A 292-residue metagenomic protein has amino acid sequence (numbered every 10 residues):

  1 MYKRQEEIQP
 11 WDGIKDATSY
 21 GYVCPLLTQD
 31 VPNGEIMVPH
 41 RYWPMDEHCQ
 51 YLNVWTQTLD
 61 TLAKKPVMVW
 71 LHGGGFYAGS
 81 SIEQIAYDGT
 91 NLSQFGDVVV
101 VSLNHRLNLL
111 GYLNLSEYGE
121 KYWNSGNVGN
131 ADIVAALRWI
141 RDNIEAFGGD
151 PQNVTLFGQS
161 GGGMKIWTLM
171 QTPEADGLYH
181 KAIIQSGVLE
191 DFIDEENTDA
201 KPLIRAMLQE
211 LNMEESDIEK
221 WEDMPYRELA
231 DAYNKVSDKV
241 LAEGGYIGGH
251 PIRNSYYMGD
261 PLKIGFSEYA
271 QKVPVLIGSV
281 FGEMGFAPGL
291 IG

Functional and structural regions predicted by a protein language model:
K3-N130, P151: Non-catalytic accessory segments of hydrolases
E47-Q50, Y122-A146, E196-A206: Alpha/beta-hydrolase active-site loop
L59, G74-Y77, R106-L109, G163 (+2 more regions): Solvent-exposed loop/turn segments at secondary-structure junctions within structured extracellular/periplasmic domains
P66, I140, F147-S160: Alpha/beta-hydrolase fold nucleophile elbow
G89-S93, M170-Q171, G265-F266: Mature extracellular/periplasmic domains of secretome proteins
D142, D176, Q185-G292: Substrate-access "cap/lid" subdomains that shape and gate the entrance to catalytic or ligand-binding pockets
L156, L178, I183-Q185: A short, hydrophobic beta-strand element of the alpha/beta-hydrolase
G163-A175: Short glycine-enriched nucleophile-adjacent loop and the immediately C-terminal alpha-helix near the catalytic center
